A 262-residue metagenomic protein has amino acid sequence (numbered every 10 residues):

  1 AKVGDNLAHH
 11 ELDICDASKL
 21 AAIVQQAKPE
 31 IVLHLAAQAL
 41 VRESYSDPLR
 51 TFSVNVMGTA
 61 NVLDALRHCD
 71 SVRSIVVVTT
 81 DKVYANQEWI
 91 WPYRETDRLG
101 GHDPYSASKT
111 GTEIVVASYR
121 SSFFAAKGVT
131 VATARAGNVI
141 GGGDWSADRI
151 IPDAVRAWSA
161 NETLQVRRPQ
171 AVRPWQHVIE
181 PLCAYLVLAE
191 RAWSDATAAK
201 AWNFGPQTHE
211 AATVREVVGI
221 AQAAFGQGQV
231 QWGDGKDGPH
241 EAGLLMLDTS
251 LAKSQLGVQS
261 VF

Functional and structural regions predicted by a protein language model:
A1-I31: N-terminal Rossmann/SDR dinucleotide-binding element
K2-H9, A126-V129, G226-Q229: A short helix-to-beta-strand connector/capping loop
D13, W158-F262: C-terminal substrate-binding subdomain of Rossmann-fold SDR/epimerase-dehydratase oxidoreductases
E30, R42, R73: Conserved acidic residues
L35-A39, T79-D81: Conserved NAD(P)H cofactor-binding loop of Rossmann-fold oxidoreductase domains
S46-D64, H68, R73-S74, V83-V139 (+1 more regions): Catalytic helix-loop patch of NAD(P)-dependent Rossmann-fold dehydrogenases
